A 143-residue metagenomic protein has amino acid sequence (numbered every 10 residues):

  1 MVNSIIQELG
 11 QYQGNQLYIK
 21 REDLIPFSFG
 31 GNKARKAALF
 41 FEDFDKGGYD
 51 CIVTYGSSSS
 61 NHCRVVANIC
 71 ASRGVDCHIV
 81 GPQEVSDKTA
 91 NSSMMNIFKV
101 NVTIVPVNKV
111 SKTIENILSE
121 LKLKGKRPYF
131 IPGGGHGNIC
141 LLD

Functional and structural regions predicted by a protein language model:
M1-D143: PLP-dependent amino-acid enzyme catalytic core
